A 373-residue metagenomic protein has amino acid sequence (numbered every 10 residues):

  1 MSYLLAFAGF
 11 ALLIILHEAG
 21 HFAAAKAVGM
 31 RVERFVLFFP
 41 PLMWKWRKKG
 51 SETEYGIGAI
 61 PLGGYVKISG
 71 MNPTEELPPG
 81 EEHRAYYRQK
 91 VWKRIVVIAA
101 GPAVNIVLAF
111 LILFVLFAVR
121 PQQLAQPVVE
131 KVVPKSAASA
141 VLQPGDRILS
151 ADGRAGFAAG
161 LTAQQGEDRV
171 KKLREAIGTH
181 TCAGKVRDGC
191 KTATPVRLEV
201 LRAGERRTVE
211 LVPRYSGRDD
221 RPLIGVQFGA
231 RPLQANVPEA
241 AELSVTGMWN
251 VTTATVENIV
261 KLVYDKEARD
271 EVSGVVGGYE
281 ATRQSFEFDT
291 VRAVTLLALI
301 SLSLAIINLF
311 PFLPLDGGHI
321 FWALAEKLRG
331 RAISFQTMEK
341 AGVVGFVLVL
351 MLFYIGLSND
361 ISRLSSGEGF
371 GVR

Functional and structural regions predicted by a protein language model:
S2, A6, Q89-I98, R292-L296: Residue-level signature of transmembrane alpha-helical entry/exit and packing/kink sites in multi-pass membrane
S2-G80, I307-R329: Small-residue-rich helix-interface/hinge motifs
F10-I14, K67, N105, A109 (+2 more regions): Alpha-helical transmembrane segments of multi-pass membrane proteins
F35, G56-Y65, S69, I95 (+8 more regions): Hydrophobic alpha-helical segments of integral membrane proteins, encompassing both true transmembrane helices
W44-K48, V128-K131, V237, A323-K340 (+1 more regions): Membrane interface segments of multi-pass transport proteins and intramembrane proteases
E76-W92, A100, V104-A268, V272 (+1 more regions): PDZ peptide-recognition modules
K261-D265, S301-L315: Transmembrane alpha-helix interface/packing and boundary motifs in multi-pass membrane proteins, characterized by
K340-D360: Final/C-terminal transmembrane alpha-helix of multipass membrane proteins
